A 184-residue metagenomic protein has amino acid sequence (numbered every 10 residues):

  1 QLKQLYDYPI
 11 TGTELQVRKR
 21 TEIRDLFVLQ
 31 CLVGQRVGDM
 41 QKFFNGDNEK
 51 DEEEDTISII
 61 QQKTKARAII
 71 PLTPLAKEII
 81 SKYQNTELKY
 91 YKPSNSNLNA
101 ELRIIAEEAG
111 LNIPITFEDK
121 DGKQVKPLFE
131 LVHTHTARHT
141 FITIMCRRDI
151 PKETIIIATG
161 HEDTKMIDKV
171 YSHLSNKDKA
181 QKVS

Functional and structural regions predicted by a protein language model:
Q1-V37, S94-N97: Basic, Lys/Arg- and aromatic-enriched nucleic-acid-binding interface segment
Q4-Y6, V33, K42-S81: Conserved tyrosine-mediated DNA breakage-rejoining catalytic core shared by Y-recombinases
G12-R20, N85-L88, A100-I157: Short, basic (Lys/Arg/His-rich) helix/loop patches that form interaction surfaces in the mid-to-C-terminal regions
E22-I23, L72, S94, L98 (+3 more regions): Hydrophobic (often cysteine-bearing) scaffold residues that line and stabilize catalytic clefts of nucleotide/cofactor
D25-V28, T140-F141, T154, M166: Short amphipathic alpha-helical face segments that pack within enzyme cores and frequently flank/anchor catalytic
L29-F43, R148-I150, H161: A short, glycine-centered helix-capping/turn motif at helix boundaries that positions DNA-contacting or catalytic
D47-E54, L131, I150-V170: Short, polar N-cap/turn motifs at the start of nucleic acid-interacting alpha helices
Q61-K65, T159-V183: Catalytic-site neighborhood detector that most strongly recognizes the C-terminal catalytic loop/helix of tyrosine
